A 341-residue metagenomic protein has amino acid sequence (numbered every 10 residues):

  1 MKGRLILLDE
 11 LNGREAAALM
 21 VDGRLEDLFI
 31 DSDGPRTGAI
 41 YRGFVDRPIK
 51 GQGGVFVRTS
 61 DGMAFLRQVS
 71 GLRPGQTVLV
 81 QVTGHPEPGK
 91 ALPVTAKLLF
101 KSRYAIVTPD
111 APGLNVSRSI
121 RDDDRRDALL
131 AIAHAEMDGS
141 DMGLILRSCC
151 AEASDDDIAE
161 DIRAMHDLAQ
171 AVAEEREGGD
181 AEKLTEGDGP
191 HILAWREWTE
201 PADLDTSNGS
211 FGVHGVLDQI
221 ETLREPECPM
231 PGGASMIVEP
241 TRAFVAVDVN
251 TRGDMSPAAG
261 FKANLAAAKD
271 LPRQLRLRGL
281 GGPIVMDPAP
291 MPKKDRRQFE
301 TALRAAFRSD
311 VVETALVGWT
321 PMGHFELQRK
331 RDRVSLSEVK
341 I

Functional and structural regions predicted by a protein language model:
M1-P35, A39, E87, T95-S140 (+1 more regions): Extended, charged alpha/beta regions that create polyanion-binding interfaces
R4-D9, G13-V21, E26-D31, P35-L72 (+2 more regions): S1/OB-fold single-stranded RNA-binding interface
L7, A16-L19, R42-F44, F56-R58 (+9 more regions): Structured core elements
D27, A64-L66, L114-V116, A246-V247 (+1 more regions): Short small-residue beta-strand/loop micro-motif enriched in glycine and branched aliphatics
S32, S70, R224, T251-G253: Short, well-ordered turn and helix-capping elements at secondary-structure junctions
R42, R126, L130, L217 (+2 more regions): Short, well-ordered alpha-helical scaffold segments within catalytic/effector domains
G53-V55, P86-V94, L98-V107, M165 (+1 more regions): Conserved glycine-centered short motifs in functionally critical loops
